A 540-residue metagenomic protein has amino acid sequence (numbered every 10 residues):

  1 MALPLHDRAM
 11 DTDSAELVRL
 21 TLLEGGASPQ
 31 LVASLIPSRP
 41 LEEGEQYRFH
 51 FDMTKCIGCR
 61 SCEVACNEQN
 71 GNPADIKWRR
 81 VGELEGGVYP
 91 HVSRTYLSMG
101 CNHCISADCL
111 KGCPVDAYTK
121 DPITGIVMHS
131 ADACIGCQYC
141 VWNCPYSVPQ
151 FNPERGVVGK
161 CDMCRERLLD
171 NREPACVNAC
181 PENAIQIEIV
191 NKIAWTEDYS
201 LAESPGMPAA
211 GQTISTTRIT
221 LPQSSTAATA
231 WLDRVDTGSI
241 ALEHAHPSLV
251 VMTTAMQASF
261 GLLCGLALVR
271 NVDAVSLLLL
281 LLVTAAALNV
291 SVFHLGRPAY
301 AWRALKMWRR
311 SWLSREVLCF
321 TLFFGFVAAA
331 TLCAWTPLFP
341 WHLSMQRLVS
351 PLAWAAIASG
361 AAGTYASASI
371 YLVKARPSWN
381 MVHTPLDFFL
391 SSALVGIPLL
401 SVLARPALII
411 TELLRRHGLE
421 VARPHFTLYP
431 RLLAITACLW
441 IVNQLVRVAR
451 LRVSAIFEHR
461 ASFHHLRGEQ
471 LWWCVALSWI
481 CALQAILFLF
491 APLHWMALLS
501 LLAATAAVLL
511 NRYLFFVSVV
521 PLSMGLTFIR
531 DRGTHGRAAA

Functional and structural regions predicted by a protein language model:
M1-T254, L262-V269, L282, A287 (+2 more regions): Non-ligating segments of multi-cofactor redox enzymes
L110, G261, G265, N289 (+6 more regions): Alpha-helical transmembrane segments of polytopic integral membrane proteins, especially the permease/helical cores
H246-P247, V251-Q257, N271-V275, R310-S311 (+2 more regions): Long, contiguous internal "core" modules enriched in hydrophobic/ aromatic residues
V272-L322, F326: Membrane helical hairpin/interfacial module
V290-L305, S367-S378, L445, L514-F516: C-terminal ends of transmembrane helices
R297-W308, R450-R467, P521-D531: Cytosolic, membrane-interface loops and tails of multi-pass inner-membrane proteins
A503-A540: C-terminal structured interaction module
